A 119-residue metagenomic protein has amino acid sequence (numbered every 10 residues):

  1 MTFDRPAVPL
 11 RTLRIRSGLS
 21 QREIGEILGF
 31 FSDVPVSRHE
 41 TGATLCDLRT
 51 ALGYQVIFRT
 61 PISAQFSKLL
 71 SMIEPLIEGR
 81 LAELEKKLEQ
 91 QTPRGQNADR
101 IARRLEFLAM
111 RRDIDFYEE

Functional and structural regions predicted by a protein language model:
M1-R16, F107: A short, Lys/Arg-rich alpha-helix, primarily the initiator
V8, G18-L19, F31, C46-R49: Residue-level signal for the short linker/turn that defines the boundary of a DNA-recognition helix
L10, Q21-G25, V36-H39, Q65: Conserved hydrophobic/aromatic packing and binding residues within compact polymer-binding modules
R14, G25-E26, Q55: The alpha-helix within a helix-turn-helix
S17, L28-G29, F58: Core residues of bacterial helix-turn-helix
G29-C46: Recognition helix of helix-turn-helix/homeodomain-like DNA-binding domains that insert into the DNA major groove
R49-A64: DNA major-groove recognition helix of helix-turn-helix/homeodomain DNA-binding modules
F66-E119: Short, charged recognition helix plus adjacent turn of helix-turn-helix-like nucleic-acid-binding domains
